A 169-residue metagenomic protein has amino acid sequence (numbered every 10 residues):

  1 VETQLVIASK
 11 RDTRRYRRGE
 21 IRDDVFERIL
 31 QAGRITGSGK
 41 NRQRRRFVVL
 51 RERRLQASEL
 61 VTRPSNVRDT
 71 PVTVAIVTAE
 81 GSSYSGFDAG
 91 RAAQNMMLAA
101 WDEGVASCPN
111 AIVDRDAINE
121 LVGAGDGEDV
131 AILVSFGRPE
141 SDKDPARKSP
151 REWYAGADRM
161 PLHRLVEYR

Functional and structural regions predicted by a protein language model:
V1-R169: Acidic, surface-exposed loops and disordered segments
